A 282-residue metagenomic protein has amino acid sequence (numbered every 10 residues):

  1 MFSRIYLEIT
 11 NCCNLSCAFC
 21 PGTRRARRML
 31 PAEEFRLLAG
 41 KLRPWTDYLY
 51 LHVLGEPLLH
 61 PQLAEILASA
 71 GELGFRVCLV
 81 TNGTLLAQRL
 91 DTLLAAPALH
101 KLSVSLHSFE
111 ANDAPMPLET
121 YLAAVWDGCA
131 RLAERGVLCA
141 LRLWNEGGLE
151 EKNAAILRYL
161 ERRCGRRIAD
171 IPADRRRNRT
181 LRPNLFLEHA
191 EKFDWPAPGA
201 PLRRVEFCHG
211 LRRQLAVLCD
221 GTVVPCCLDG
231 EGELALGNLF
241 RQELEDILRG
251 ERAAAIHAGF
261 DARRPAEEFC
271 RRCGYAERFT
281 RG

Functional and structural regions predicted by a protein language model:
M1-A26, G40, P201, T222 (+3 more regions): N-terminal pre-core extensions flanking Radical SAM catalytic domains
M1-L102, N112-T120: Conserved alpha-helical substructure of the radical SAM core
A18, A32-E33, P61-Q62, R89 (+4 more regions): Surface-exposed loop/turn and secondary-structure junction residues enriched for glycine/proline
A26, P57-L58, L86, A111 (+3 more regions): Flexible, glycine-rich phosphate/dinucleotide-binding loops and adjacent beta-alpha linkers at cofactor/substrate
Y50, L73-R76, A96-R249, A255: Radical SAM enzyme [4Fe-4S]-AdoMet core and its adjacent flexible, acidic and glycine-rich loops/tails across
G55, T81-G83, S108, N145 (+1 more regions): Short, flexible loop/turn elements at secondary-structure junctions
H60, S105, C129-L143, R264-G282: A broadly tuned preference for mixed-charge, low-complexity surface segments
